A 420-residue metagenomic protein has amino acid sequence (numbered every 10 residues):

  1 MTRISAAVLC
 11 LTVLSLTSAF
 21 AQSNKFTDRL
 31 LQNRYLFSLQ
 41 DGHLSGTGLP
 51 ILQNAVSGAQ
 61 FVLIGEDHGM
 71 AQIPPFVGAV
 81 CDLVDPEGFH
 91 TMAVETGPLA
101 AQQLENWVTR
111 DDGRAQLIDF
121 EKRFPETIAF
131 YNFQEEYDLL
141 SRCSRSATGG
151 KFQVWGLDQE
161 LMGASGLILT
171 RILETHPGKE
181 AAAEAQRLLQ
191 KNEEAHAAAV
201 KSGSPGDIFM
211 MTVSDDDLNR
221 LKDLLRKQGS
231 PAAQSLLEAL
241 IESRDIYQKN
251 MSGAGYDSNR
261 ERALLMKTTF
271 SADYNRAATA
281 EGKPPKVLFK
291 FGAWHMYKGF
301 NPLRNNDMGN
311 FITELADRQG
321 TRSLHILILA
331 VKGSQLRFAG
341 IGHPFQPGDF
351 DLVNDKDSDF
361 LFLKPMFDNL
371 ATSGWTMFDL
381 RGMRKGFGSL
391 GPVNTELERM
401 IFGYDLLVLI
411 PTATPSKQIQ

Functional and structural regions predicted by a protein language model:
M1-S5: Positively charged n-region of N-terminal signal peptides that target proteins for export
A7-T17: Bacterial N-terminal signal peptides
Q22-Q420: Structured catalytic-domain cores with a bias toward divalent-metal coordination
